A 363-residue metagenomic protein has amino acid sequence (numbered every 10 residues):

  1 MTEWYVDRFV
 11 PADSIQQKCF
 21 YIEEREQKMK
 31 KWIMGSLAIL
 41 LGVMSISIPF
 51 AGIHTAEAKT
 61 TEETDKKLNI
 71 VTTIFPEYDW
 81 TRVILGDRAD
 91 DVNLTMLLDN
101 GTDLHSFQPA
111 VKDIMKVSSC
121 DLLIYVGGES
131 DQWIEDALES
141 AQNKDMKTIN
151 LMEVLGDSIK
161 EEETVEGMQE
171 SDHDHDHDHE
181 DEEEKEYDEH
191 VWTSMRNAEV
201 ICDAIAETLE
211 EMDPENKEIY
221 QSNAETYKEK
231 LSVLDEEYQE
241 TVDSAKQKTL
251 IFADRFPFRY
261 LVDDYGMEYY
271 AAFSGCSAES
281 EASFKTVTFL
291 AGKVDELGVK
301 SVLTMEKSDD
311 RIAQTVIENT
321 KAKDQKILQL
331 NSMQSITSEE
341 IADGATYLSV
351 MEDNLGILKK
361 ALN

Functional and structural regions predicted by a protein language model:
E3-K28: Short, Lys/Arg-enriched N-terminal segments with co-localized hydrophobic residues within the first ~10-30 amino acids
D7, M34-L37: Short helix-onset patch at the extreme N-terminus, typifying the N->h transition of secretory signal peptides
F20-I22, K30, M34-G35, G42-N363: Extracytoplasmic metal-acquisition and chelation regions
